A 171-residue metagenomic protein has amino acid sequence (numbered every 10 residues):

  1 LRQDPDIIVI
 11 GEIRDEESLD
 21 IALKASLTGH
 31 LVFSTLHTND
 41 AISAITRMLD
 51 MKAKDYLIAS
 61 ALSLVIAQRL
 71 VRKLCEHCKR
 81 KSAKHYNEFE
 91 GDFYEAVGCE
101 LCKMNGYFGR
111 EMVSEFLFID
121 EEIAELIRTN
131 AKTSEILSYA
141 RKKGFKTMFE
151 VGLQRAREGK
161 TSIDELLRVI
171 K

Functional and structural regions predicted by a protein language model:
L1-K171: Short, flexible helix-loop junctions that flank or precede catalytic/ligand sites
